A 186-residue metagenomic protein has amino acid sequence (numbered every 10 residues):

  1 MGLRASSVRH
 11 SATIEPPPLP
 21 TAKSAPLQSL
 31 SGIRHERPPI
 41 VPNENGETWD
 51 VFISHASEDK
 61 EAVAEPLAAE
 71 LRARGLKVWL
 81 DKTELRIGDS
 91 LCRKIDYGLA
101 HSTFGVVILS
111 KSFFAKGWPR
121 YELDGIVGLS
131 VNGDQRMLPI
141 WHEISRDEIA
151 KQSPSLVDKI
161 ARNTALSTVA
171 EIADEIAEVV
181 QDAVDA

Functional and structural regions predicted by a protein language model:
M1-I108, V127-R136, E143, S167-A186: Conserved N-terminal substructure of TIR/SEFIR domains
V63, F114-Y121: Active-site-adjacent loop/helix micro-motif of nuclease/hydrolase catalytic cores
E84-L85, S112-K116: Short strand->helix junction
K111-S112, W141-D147: Short beta-alpha junction loops
S145-V157: Glycine-rich, charge-decorated loop segments at or immediately adjacent to ligand/cofactor-binding or catalytic sites
D158-S167: Short secondary-structure boundary motifs at beta->alpha junctions and helix caps
